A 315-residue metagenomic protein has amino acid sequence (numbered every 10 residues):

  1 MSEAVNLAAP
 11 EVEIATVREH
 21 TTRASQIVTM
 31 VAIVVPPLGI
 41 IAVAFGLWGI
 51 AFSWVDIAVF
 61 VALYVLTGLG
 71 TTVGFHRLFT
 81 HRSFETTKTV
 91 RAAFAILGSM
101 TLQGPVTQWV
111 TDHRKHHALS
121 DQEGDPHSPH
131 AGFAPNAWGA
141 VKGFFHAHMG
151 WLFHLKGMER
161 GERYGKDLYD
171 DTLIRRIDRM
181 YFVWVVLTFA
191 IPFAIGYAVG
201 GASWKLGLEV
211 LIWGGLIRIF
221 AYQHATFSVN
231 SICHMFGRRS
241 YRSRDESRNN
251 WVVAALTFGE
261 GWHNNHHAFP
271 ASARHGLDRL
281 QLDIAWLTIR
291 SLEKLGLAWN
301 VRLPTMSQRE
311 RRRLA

Functional and structural regions predicted by a protein language model:
M1-F227, S272-A315: Non-catalytic, topology-defining segments of multipass membrane proteins
R77, S231, M235, H267: Catalytic glutamate of the conserved HExxH
G165-L173, F236-W262, A268-F269: Active-site-proximal inter-transmembrane loops
Y222-S240: C-terminal accessory segments of proteins
